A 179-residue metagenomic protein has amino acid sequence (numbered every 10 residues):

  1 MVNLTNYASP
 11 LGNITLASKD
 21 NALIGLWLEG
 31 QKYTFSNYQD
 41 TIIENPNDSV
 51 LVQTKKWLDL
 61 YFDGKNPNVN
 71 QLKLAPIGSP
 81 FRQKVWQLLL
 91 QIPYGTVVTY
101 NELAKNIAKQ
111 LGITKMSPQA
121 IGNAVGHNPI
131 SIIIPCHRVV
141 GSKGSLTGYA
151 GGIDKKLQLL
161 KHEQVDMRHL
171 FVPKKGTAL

Functional and structural regions predicted by a protein language model:
M1-G112, M116, H162-L179: Basic nucleic-acid-binding alpha-helical/helix-turn surface characteristic of O6-alkylguanine DNA
M116-Q158, M167: Short glycine/serine-rich loop segments
